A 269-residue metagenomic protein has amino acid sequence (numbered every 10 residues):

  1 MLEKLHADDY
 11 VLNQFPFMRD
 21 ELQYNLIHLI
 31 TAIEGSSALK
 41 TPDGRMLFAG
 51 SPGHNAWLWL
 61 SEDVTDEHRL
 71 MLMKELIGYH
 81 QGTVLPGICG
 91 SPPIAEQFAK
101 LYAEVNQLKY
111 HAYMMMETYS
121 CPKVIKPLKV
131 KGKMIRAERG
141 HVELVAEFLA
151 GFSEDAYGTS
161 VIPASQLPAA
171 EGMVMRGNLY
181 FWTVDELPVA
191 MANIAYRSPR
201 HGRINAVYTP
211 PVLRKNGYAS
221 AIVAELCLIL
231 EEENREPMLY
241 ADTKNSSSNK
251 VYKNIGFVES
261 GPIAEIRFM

Functional and structural regions predicted by a protein language model:
M1, I27-T83, G87, A192-G202: Conserved donor-binding loop and adjoining core beta-sheet/short helix segment in diverse acyl/aminoacyl transferases
M1-Y24, V124-T159: Short amphipathic alpha-helix that is part of the acyltransferase structural core
G44-M46, E186-A190, S247: Glycine-rich acetyl-CoA-binding "A-motif" of GNAT/NAT acetyltransferases
S51-G53, V161-Y208: A conserved beta-strand-loop-helix scaffold within acyl/acetyltransferase catalytic domains
H54, L60-K131, I266: Acyl-donor-binding surface of acyltransferase catalytic domains
D66-L76, A206-T209, K215-E231, N249-N254: Conserved acetyl-CoA-binding loop-helix of GNAT-fold acetyltransferases
C89-A95, M238-K253, E265-M269: Conserved beta-strand-loop-alpha-helix junction that forms the acyl-donor binding cleft
A99, Y252, F257: Conserved active-site tyrosine of GNAT-family acetyltransferases
